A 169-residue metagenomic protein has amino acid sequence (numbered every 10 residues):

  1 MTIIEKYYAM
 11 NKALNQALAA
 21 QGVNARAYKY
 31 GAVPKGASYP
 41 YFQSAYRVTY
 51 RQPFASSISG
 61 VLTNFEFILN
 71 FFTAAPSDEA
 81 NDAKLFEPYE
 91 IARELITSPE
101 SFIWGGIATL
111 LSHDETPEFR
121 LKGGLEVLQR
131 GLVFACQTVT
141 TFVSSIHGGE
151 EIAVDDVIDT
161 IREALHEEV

Functional and structural regions predicted by a protein language model:
M1-V33, T49-V169: Charged, amphipathic alpha-helical segments and their flanking helix caps
A37-R51: A short, hydrophobic beta-strand-centered structural micro-motif
